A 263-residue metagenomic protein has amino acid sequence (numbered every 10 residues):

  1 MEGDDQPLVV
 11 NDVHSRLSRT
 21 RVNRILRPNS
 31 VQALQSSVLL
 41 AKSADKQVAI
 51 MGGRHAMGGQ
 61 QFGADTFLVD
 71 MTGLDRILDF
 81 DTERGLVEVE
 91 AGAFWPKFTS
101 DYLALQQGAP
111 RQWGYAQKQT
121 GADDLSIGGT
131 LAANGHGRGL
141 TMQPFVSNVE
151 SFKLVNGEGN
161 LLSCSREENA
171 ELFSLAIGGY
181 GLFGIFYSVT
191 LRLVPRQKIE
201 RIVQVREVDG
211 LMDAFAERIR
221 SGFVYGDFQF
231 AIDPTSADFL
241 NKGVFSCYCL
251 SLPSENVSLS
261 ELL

Functional and structural regions predicted by a protein language model:
E2-S15: N-terminal regions that are enriched for targeting/export leaders and immediately downstream pro/stem segments
L17-T120, N134-G139: Glycine-rich N-terminal segment of FAD-binding domains in flavoprotein oxidoreductases, spanning the beta-loop-helix
G53-A56, Q117-L131, E150, F230-P234: Short, glycine/charge-rich beta-strand/loop segments that flank catalytic centers and engage negatively charged groups
M57-G59, P96-K97, L125-I127, L193 (+1 more regions): Flexible loop/turn segments at secondary-structure boundaries
T82, S126, N156: Short, acidic, Ser/Thr-enriched surface-loop or helix-capping motifs
L131-G139, E167-A170: Short acidic (Asp/Glu) patches
Q143-V146: Short loop/turn motifs at secondary-structure junctions and domain boundaries
E150-L263: C-terminal substrate-binding/cap subdomain adjacent to the FAD-binding core in PCMH-type and related FAD-linked
